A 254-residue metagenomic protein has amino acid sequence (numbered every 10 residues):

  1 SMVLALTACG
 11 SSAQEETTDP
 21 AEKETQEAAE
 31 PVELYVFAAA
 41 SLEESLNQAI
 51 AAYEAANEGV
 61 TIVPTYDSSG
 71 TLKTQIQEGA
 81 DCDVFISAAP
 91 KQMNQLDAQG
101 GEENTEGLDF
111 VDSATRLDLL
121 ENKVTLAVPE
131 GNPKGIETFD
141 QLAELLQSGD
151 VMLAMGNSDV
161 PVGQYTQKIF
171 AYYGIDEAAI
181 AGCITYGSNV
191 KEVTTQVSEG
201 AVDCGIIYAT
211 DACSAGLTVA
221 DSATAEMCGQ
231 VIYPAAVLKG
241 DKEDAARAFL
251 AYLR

Functional and structural regions predicted by a protein language model:
L4-A8: C-terminal motif of bacterial Sec signal peptides marking the signal peptidase cleavage site
C9-E16, P20-A55, G70, A89-P90 (+3 more regions): Exported/periplasmic ABC-transporter solute-binding proteins
S69-D109, C213-G216: Pocket-flanking alpha-helical
F110-T115: Short, P/G- and charge-enriched loop/turn segments at secondary-structure junctions
